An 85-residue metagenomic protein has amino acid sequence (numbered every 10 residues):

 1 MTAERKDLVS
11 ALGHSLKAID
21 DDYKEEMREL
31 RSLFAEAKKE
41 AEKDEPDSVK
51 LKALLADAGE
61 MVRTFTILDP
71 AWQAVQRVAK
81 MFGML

Functional and structural regions predicted by a protein language model:
M1-T66, A71, Q76-L85: Short amphipathic alpha-helical segments that predominantly mediate membrane engagement
